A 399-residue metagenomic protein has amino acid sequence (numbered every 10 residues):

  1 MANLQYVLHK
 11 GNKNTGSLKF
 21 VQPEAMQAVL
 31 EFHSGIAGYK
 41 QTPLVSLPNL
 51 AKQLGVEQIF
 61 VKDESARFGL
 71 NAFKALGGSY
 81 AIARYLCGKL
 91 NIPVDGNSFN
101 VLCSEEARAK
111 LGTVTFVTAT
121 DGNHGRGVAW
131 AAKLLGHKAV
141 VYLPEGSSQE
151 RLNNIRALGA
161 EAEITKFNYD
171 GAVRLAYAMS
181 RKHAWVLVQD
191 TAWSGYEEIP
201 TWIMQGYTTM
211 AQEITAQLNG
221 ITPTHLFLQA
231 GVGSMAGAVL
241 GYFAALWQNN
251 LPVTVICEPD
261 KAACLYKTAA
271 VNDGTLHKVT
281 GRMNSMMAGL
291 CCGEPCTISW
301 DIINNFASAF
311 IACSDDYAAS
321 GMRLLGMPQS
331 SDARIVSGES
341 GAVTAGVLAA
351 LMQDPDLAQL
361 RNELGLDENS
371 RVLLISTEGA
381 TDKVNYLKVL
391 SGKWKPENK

Functional and structural regions predicted by a protein language model:
M1-K399: PLP-dependent amino-acid enzyme catalytic core
